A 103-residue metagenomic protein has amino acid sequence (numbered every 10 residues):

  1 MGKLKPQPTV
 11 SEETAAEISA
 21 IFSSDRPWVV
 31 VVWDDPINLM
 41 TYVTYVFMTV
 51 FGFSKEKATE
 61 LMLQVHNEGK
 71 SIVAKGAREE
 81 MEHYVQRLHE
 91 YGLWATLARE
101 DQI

Functional and structural regions predicted by a protein language model:
M1-I103: Terminal domain-initiation and capping elements
